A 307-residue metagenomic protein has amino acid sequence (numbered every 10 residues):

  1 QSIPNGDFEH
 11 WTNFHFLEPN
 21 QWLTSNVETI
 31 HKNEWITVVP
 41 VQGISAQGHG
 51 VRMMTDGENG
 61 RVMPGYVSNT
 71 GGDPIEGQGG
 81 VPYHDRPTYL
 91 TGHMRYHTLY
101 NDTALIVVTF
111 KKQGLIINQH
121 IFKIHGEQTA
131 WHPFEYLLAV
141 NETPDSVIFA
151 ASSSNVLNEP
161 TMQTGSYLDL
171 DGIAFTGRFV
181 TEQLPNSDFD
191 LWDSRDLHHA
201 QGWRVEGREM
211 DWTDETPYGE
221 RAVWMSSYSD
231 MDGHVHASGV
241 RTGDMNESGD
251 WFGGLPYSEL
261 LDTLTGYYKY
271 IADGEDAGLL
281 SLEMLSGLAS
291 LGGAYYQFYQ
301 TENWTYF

Functional and structural regions predicted by a protein language model:
F8, L90-M94, F134-Y136, D145-N158 (+5 more regions): Extracellular beta-strand-rich recognition modules
F8, T12-N59, D190-G233: Extracellular glycan-recognition surfaces and repeat-rich motifs
R52-Y83, M225-S258, T263: Secreted extracellular polysaccharide-interacting domains
Y83-H84, R95-T103, G114, G126-E127 (+2 more regions): Extended, low-complexity, turn-rich repeat/linker tracts enriched in Gly/Pro/Ser/Thr and Asp/Glu that occur
T103-Q113, G278-L288: Extended low-complexity, serine/threonine- and proline-enriched intrinsically disordered segments
Q113-Q163, G287-F307: Extracellular carbohydrate recognition and processing domains and analogous Trp-centered ligand-binding platforms
N155-Q183: Extracellular carbohydrate recognition
